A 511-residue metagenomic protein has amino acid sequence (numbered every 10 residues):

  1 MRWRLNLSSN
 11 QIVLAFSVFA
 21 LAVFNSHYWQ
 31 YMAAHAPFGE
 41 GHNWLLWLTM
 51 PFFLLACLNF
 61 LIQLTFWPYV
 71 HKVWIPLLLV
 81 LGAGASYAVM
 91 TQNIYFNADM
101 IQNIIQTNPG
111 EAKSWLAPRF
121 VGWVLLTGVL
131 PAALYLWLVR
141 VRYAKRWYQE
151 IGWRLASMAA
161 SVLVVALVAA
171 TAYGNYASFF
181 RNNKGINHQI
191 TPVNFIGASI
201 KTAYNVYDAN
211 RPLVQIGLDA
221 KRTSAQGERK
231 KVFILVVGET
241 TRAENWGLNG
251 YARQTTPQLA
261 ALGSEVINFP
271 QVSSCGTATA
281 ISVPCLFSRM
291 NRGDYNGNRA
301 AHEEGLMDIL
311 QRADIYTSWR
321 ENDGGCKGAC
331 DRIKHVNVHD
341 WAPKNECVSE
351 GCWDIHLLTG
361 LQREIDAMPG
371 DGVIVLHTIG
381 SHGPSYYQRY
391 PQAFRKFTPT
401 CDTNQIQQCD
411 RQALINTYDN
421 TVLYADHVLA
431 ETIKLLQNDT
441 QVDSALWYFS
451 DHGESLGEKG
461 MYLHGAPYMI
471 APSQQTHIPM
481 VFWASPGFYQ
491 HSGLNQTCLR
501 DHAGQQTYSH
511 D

Functional and structural regions predicted by a protein language model:
W3, Q11-V13, F24-V124, V129-D511: Catalytic domains that recognize anionic headgroups
S17-A20: Membrane-embedded alpha-helical bundles of multi-pass transporters
